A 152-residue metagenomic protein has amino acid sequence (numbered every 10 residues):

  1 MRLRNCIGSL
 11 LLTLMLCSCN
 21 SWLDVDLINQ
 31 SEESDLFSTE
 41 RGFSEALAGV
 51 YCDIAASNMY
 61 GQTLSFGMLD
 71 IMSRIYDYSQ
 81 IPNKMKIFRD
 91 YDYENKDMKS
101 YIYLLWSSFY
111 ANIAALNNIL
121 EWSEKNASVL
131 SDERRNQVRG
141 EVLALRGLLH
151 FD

Functional and structural regions predicted by a protein language model:
M1-I7: Bacterial N-terminal signal peptides that target proteins for export
C19-M68: Membrane-proximal, proline-rich intrinsically disordered regions
S44, N83-D152: Conserved, well-structured interaction surfaces
A55-G61, R74-Q80, L149-D152: Secretory-pathway/luminal and periplasmic proteins that interact with or process carbohydrate-rich
G67-Y76, N136-V138: Acidic helix-start/capping segments at beta-turn-to-alpha-helix junctions
